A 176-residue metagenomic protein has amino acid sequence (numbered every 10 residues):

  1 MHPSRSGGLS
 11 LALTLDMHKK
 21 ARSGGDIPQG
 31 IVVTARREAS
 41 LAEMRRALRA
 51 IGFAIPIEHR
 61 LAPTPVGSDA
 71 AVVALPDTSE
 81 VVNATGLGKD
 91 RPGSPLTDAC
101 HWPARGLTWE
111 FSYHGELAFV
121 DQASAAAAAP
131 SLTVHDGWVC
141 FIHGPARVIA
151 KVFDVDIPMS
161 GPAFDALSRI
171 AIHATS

Functional and structural regions predicted by a protein language model:
M1-R22, A35-E38: Glycine-rich adenosine-cofactor-binding loop
L15, E43-A54, F119-A126: Short, aromatic/basic amphipathic alpha-helical patches
L15-G30, A125-T133: Conserved S-adenosyl-L-methionine
K20-R60: NAD(P)-binding Rossmann-fold cofactor-contacting core
P28-G30, D77-S79, P103-R105, S131: A general structural motif
I31-V33, R37-S40, H59-L96: Rossmann-like NAD(P)-binding element
G88-F164: Rossmann-fold NAD(P)-binding glycine/threonine-rich loop
M159-S176: A short, charged, Gly/Pro-tolerant segment at domain boundaries
